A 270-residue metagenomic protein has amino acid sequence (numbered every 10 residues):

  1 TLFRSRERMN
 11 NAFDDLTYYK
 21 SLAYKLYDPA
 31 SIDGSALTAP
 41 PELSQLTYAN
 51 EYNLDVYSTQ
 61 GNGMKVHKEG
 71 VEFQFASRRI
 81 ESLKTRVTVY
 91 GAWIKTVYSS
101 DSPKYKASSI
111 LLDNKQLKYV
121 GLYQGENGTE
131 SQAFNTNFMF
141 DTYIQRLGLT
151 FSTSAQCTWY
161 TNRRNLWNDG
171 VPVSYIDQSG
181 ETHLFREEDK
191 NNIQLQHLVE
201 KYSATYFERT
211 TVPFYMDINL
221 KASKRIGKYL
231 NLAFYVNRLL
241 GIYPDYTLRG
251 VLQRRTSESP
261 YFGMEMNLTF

Functional and structural regions predicted by a protein language model:
T1, E72-A76, M139-D141, K221-S223 (+2 more regions): Outer-membrane beta-barrel architecture
T1-S5, T88-A92, S152-Q156, Y235-N237 (+1 more regions): Transmembrane beta-strands of outer-membrane beta-barrel proteins
T1-V56: Membrane-embedded beta-barrel scaffold of Gram-negative outer-membrane proteins
N10-D33, S100-L111, Y160-E188: Internal, charge-rich low-complexity segments
D15, C157-S203, V212-Y215, K221-F270: C-terminal beta-signal and adjacent terminal beta-strands/loops of Gram-negative outer-membrane beta-barrel proteins
G34-N168: Gram-negative outer-membrane beta-barrel transporters
V56-N62, G121-N127, T205-E208, N219 (+1 more regions): Extracellular loop and loop/strand-boundary signature of outer-membrane beta-barrel proteins
K65-V71, E130-T136, F214-I218, K228 (+1 more regions): Residues that define the transmembrane beta-barrel architecture of outer-membrane proteins
